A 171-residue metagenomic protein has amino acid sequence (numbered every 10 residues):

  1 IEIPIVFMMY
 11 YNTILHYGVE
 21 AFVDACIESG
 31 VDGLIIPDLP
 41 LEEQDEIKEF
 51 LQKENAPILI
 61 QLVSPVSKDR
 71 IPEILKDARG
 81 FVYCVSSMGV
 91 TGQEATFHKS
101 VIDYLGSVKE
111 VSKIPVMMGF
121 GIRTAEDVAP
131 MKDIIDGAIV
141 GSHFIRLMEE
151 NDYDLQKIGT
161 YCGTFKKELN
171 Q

Functional and structural regions predicted by a protein language model:
I1-I36, T160-G163, K167-L169: Active-site beta->alpha loop and helix N-cap motifs at the rims of alpha/beta catalytic domains
I5-M9, L34-I36, L59-L62, V82-C84 (+2 more regions): Hydrophobic faces of well-ordered beta-strands that scaffold small-molecule active sites in alpha/beta enzyme cores
M8-L15, P40-L41, L62-V66, M118-A125: Glycine-rich beta-to-alpha transition loops that act as phosphate-gripper elements at the mouths of alpha/beta enzyme
G30-E43, I58-V66, P72: Catalytic beta/alpha-barrel core
G33-E43, C84-Q93, I134-D154: Glycine-rich phosphate-binding active-site loops on the catalytic face of alpha/beta enzymes
V66-K76, M118, I122-A138: Catalytic cores of alpha/beta
P72-E110, L147-D152: Glycine/Thr-rich beta-alpha phosphate-binding loop at enzyme active sites
H143-Q171: C-terminal helical cap(s) of enzyme catalytic domains, especially alpha/beta-barrels
